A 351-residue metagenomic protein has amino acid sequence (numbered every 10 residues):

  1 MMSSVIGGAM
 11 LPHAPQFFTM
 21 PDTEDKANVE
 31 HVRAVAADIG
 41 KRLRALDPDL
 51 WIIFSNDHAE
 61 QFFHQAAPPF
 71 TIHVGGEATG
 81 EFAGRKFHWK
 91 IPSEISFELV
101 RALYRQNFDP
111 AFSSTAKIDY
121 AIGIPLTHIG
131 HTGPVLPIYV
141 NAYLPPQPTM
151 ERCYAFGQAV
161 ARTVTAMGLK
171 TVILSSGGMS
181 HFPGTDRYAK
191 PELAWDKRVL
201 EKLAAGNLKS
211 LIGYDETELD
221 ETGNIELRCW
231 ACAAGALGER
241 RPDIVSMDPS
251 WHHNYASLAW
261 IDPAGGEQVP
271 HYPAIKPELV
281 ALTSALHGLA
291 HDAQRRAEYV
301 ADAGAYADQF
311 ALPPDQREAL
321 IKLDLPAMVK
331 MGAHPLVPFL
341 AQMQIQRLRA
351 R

Functional and structural regions predicted by a protein language model:
M1-D49, Q61-Q158, A166, D186-V269: Flexible, D/E/H-enriched segments
D38-I39, E98, F156-V160, S176 (+3 more regions): Short, hydrophobic/aromatic alpha-helical segments in well-folded domains
D49-S55, I138, L169-G177: Beta-strand elements within well-structured catalytic alpha/beta cores of enzymes that handle phosphate/sulfate esters
D57-A59, M179-S180: Catalytic metal-binding/acid-base residues of hydrolase active sites
L174-S175, Y214, A319: Beta-strand segments within the central parallel beta-sheet cores of soluble alpha/beta enzyme folds
G177, I225, H291: Single, functionally critical "micro-switch" positions that shape active/binding sites and transmembrane helices
G177-Y188: A structural signal for small-residue-enriched, beta-sheet-centric alpha/beta enzyme cores and oligomeric scaffold folds
D262-R351: Terminal, compositionally biased segments used for targeting/anchoring and flexible tails
